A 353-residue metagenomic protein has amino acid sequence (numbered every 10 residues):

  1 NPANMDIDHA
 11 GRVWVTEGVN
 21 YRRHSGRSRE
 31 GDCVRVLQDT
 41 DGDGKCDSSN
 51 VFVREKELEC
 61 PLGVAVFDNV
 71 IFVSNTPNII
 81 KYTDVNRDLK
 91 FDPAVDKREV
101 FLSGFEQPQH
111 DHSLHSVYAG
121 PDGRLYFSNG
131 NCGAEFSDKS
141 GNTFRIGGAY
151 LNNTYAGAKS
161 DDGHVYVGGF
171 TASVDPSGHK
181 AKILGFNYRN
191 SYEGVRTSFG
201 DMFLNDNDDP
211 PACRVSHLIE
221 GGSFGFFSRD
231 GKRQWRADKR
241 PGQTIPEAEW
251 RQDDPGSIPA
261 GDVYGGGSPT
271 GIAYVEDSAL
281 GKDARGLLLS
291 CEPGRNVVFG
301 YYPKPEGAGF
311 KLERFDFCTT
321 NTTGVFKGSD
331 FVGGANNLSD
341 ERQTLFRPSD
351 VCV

Functional and structural regions predicted by a protein language model:
N1-V353: Beta-propeller domains with acidic blade repeats across secreted/periplasmic ectodomains and cytosolic WD/CNH propellers
